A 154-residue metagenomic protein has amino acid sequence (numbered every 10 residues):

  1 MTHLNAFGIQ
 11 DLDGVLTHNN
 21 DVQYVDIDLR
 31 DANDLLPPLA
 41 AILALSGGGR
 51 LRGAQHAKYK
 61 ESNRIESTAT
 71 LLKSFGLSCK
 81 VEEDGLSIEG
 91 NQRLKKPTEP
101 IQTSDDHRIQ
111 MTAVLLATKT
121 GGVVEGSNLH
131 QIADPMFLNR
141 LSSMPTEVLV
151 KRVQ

Functional and structural regions predicted by a protein language model:
M1-Q154: Short, structured segments at the rim of ligand-binding sites
